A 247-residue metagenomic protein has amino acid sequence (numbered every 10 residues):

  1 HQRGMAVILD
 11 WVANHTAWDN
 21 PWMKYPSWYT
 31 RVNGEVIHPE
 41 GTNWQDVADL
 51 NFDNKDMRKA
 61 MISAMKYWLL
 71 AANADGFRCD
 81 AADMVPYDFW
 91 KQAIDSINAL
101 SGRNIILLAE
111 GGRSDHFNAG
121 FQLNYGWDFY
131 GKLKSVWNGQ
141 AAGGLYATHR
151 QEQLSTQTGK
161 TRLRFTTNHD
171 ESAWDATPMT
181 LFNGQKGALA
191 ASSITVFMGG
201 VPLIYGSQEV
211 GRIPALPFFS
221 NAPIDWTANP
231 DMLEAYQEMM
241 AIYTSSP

Functional and structural regions predicted by a protein language model:
H1-A72, Q92-G102: Substrate-binding/active-site clefts of carbohydrate-active enzymes
G4-V7, L107, P202: Hydrophobic beta-strand scaffold residues
T16, N20-P21, P86, H116 (+2 more regions): Conserved protein kinase catalytic core
G41-F52, N168-P178, S220: Short glycine/proline-rich turn/loop motifs
S63-K66, L70, D75, D80-F165 (+3 more regions): Active-site-proximal helices and loops of the catalytic beta/alpha 8
A74, G200-V201: A structural motif
A188-A190: Conserved interdomain hinge at the start of the Helicase C-terminal
I204-V210: Short acidic/histidine-rich active-site segments
